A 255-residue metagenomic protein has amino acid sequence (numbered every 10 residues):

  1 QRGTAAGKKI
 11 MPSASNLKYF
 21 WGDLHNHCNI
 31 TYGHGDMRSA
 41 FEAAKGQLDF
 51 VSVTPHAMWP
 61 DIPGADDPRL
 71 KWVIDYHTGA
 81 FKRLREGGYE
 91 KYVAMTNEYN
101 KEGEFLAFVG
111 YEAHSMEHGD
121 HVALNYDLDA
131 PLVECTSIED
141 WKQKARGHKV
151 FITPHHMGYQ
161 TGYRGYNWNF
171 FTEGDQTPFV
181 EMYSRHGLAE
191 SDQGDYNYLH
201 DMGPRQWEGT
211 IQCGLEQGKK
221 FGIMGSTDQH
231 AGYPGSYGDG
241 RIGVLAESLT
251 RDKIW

Functional and structural regions predicted by a protein language model:
Q1-W255: Extended, charged catalytic domains and RNA/DNA-binding interfaces, predominantly in divalent-metal-using enzymes
